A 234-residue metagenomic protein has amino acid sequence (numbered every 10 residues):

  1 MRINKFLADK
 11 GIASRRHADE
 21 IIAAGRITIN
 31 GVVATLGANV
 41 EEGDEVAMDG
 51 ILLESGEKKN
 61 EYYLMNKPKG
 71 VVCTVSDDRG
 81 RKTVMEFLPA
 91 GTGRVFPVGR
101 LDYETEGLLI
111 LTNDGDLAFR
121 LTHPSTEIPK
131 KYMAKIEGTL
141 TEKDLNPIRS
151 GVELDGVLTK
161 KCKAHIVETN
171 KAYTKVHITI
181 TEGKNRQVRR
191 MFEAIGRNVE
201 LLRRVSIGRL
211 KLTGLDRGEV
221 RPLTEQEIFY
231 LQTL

Functional and structural regions predicted by a protein language model:
M1-L234: Basic, flexible Lys/Arg- and Gly-enriched helix-loop patches that mediate nucleic-acid binding at interfaces with rRNA
